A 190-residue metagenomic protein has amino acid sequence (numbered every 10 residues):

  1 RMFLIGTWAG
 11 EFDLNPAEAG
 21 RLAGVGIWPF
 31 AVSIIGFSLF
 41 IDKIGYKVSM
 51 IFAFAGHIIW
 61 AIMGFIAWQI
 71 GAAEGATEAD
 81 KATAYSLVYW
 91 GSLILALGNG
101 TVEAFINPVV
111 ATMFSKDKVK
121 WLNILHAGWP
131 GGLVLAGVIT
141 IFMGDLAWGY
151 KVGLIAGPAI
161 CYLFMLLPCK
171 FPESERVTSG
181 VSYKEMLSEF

Functional and structural regions predicted by a protein language model:
R1-W8, F12-P16, N107: Extracytoplasmic
I5, L14-A23, A84, V88 (+1 more regions): Juxtamembrane helix-start elements in MFS-like secondary transporters
R21-F40: Central cavity-lining transmembrane alpha-helices of secondary-active solute carriers, predominantly the Major
P29-S33, W60, G132: MFS transmembrane alpha-helix packing/gate-lining sites
A55-K81: C-terminal ends and interior cores of transmembrane alpha-helices in multi-pass membrane transporters/permeases
Y85, Y89-A127: Cytoplasmic helix-loop-helix junction between adjacent transmembrane helices in 12-TM secondary transporters
K116-D117, W121-S174: Helix-loop-helix hairpin linking two adjacent transmembrane segments in secondary transporters
L167-L187: Flexible cytoplasmic inter-helical loops of multi-pass small-molecule transporters
